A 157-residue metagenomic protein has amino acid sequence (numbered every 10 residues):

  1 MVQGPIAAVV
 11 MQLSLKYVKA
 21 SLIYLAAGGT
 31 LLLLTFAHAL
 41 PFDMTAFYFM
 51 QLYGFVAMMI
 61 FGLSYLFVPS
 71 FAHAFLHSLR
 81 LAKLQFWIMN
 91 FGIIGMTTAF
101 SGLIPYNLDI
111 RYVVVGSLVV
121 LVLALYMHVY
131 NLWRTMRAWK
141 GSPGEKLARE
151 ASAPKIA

Functional and structural regions predicted by a protein language model:
M1-A157: Hydrophobic alpha-helical transmembrane segments of multi-pass integral membrane proteins
